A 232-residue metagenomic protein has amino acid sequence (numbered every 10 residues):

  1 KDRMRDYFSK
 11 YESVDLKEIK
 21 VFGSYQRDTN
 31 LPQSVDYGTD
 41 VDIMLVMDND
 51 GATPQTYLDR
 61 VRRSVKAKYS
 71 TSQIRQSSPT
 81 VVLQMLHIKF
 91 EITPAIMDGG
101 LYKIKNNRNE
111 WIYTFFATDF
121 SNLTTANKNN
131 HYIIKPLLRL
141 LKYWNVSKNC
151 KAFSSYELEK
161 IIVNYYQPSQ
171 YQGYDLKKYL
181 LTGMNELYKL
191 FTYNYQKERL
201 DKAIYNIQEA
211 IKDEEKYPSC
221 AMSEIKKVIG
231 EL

Functional and structural regions predicted by a protein language model:
K1-F22, L137-L138: Helical scaffold of the NTase/Pol beta-like nucleotidyltransferase catalytic core
F8-Y11, L58-K105: Conserved catalytic core of two-metal-ion nucleotidyltransferases
Q26-T29, D36-M44, T80-A95: Histidine-centered divalent-metal-coordination microenvironment in nucleic-acid enzymes
D28-R62: Catalytic metal-binding acidic patch
A52-Q55, H131-Y132, Y156: Soluble non-cytosolic domains of exported or imported proteins
E91-K128: Conserved NTP-donor binding/palm subdomain of two-metal-ion nucleotidyltransferases/polymerases, i.e., the charged
K135-L232: Conserved nucleotidyltransferase catalytic core and NTase-mimicking acidic/glycine-rich helix/loop elements in nucleic
